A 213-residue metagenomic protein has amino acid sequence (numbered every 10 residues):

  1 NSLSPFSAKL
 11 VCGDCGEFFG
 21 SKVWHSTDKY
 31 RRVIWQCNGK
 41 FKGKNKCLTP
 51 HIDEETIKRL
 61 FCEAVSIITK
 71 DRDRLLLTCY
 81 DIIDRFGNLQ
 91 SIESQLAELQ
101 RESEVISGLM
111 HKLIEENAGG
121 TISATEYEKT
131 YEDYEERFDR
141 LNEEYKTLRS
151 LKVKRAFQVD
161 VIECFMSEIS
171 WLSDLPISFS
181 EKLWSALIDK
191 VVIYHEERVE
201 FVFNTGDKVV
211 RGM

Functional and structural regions predicted by a protein language model:
N1-L3, W24-D28, K44-D53, S94-E98 (+2 more regions): Short, contiguous acidic/charged loop-to-helix segments that flank catalytic cores in large enzymes
S2-F6, A124-M213: Long, low-complexity alpha-helical segments
S4-R85, D207-M213: Compact Cys/His-rich, Zn2+-coordinating modules
F18, M110, E197-R198: Structural motif
F19, V23, V65-L76, F86 (+6 more regions): Conserved NTP-handling cores and scaffolds of large molecular machines
F61, T78, R85-L99, G120-S123 (+4 more regions): Amphipathic alpha-helical coiled-coil segments and their boundaries
L75, I92, L96-A118, Y134 (+1 more regions): Non-transmembrane amphipathic alpha-helical segments
